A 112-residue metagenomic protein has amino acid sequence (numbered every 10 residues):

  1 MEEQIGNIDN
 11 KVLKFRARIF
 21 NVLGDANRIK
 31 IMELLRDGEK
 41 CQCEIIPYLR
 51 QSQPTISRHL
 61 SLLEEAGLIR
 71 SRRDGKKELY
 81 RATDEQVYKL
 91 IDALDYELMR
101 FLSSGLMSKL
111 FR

Functional and structural regions predicted by a protein language model:
M1-F15, D84-R112: Amphipathic alpha-helical dimerization/coiled-coil segments that flank or bridge DNA-binding/regulatory modules
K11-P54, K77-V87: N-terminal helix-turn-helix DNA-binding core of bacterial DNA-binding proteins
V22, S61, D92-L94: Exposed, low-complexity/repetitive linear segments and helix-based recognition motifs, biased toward charged/polar
E39-K40, E64, D95: Residue-level detector of secondary-structure transition/capping positions
I46-P47, R58, E64-E65: Alpha-helical residues within the helix-turn-helix
T55-H59, L98: Short alpha-helical linear motifs
E64-D74, R81: Beta-hairpin "wing" of winged helix-turn-helix
